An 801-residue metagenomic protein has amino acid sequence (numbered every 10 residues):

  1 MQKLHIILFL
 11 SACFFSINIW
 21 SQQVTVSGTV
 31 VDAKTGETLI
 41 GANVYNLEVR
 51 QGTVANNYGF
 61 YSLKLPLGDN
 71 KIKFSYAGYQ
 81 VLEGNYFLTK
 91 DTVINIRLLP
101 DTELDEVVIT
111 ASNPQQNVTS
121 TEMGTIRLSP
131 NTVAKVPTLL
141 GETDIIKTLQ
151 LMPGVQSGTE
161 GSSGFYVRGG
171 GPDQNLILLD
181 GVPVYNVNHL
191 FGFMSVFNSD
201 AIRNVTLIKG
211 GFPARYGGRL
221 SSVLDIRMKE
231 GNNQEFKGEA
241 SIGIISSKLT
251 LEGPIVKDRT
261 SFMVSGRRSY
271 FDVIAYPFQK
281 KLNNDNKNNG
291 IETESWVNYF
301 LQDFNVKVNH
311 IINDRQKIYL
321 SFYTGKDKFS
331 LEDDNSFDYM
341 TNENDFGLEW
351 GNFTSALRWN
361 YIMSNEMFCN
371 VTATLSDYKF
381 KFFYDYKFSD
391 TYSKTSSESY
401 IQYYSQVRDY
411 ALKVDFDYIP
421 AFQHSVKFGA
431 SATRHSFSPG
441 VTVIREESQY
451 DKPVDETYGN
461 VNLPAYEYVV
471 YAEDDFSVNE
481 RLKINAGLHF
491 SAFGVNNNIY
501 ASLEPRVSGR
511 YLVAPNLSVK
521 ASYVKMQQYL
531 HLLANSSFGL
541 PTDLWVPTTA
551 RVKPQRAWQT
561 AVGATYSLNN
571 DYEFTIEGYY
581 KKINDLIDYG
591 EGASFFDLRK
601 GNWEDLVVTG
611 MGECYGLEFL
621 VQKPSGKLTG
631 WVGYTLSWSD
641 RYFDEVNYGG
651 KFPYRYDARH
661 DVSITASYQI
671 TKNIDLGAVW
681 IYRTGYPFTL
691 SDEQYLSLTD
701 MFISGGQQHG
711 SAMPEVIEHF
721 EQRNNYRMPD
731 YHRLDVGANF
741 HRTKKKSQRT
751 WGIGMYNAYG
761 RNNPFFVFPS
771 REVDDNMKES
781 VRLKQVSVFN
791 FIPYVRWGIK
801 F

Functional and structural regions predicted by a protein language model:
V31-T35, A42-L47, S75-Y79, T89-P137 (+5 more regions): Short, acidic, small-residue-rich periplasmic hinge/interaction motif at the N-terminus of Gram-negative outer-membrane
S62-K64, K135-P137, V182-K209: Short acidic/polar hinge/loop motifs at secondary-structure boundaries that mediate gating or recognition
I96, L151-M152, V196-E235, K248 (+1 more regions): A beta-strand signature from Gram-negative outer-membrane beta-barrel systems, especially the internal plug domain
I245-S269, K287-L331, W350-V371, P420-A421: Transmembrane beta-barrel wall of Gram-negative outer-membrane proteins
I274-P277, N673, I681-P714, P729-D735 (+1 more regions): C-terminal beta-signal and adjacent terminal beta-strands/loops of Gram-negative outer-membrane beta-barrel proteins
K328, K379-K381, V443-I444, Q449 (+5 more regions): Surface-exposed extracellular loop regions of Gram-negative outer-membrane beta-barrel proteins, predominantly
D409-K413, Y458-P464, V469, K553 (+4 more regions): Outer membrane beta-barrel strand-and-loop segments of large Gram-negative receptors, especially TonB-dependent
Y580-K582, D605-L690: Gram-negative outer-membrane beta-barrel transporters
